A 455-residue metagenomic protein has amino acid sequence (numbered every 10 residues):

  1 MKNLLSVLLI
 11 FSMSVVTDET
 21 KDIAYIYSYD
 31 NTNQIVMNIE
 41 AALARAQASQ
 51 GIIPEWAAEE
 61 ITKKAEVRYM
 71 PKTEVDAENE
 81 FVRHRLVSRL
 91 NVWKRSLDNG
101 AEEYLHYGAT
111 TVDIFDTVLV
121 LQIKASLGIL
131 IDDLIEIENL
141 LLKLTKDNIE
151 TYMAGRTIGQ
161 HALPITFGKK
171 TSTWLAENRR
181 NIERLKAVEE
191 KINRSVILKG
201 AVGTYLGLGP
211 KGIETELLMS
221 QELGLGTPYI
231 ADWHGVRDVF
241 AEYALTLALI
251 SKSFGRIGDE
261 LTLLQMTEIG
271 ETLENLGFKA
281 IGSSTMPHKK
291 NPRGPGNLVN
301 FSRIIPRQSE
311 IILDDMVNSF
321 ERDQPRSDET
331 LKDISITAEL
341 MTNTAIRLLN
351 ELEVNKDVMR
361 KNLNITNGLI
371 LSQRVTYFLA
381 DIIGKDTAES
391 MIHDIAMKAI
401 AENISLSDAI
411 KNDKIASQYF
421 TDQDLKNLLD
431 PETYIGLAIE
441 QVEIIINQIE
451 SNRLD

Functional and structural regions predicted by a protein language model:
L4-S12: Sec-dependent N-terminal signal peptides
S14-K199, G203-Y205, G209, I213-L218 (+7 more regions): A helix-coil-helix interface module used to build multimeric assemblies and to scaffold catalytic/cofactor sites
A24-S28, E74-D76, A280-N297, S319-D333 (+3 more regions): Short beta-alpha connecting loops at secondary-structure transitions that line or flank enzyme active sites
D133-E136, L140, K170-R184, L249 (+6 more regions): Alpha-helical scaffold segments in carbohydrate-active enzymes
K146-G168, E271-K289, F320-R326, N350-T366 (+1 more regions): Glycine-rich cofactor-pocket loops
K169, A241-L249, R374-I382: Short, well-ordered beta-strand elements within core beta-sheets of diverse protein domains
V236-T337: A conserved active-site cap/scaffold subdomain adjacent to cofactor or substrate pockets
I304-K385, M391: Long, amphipathic alpha-helical stalk/connector segments used for oligomerization, subunit docking, or mechanical
